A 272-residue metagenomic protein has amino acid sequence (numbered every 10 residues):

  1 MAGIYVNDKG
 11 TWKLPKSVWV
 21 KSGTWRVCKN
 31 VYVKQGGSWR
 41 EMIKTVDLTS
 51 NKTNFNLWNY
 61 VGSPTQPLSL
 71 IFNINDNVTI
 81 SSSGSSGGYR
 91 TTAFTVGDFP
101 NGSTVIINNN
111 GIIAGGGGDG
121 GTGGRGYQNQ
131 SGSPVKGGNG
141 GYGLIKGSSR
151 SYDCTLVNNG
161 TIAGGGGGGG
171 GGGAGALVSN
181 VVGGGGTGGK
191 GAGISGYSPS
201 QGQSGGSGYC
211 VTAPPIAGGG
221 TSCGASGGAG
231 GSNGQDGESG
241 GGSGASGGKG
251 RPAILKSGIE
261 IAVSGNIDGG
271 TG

Functional and structural regions predicted by a protein language model:
A2-G272: Glycine-centric low-complexity repeats
